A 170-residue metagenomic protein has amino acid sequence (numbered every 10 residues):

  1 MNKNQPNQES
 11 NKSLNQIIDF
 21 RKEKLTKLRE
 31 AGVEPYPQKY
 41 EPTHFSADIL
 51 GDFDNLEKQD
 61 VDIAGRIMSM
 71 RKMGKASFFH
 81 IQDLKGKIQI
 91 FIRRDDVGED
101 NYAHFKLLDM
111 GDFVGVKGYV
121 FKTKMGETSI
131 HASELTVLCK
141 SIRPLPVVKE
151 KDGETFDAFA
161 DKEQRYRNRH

Functional and structural regions predicted by a protein language model:
M1-H170: Class II aminoacyl-tRNA synthetase catalytic cores and aaRS-like
